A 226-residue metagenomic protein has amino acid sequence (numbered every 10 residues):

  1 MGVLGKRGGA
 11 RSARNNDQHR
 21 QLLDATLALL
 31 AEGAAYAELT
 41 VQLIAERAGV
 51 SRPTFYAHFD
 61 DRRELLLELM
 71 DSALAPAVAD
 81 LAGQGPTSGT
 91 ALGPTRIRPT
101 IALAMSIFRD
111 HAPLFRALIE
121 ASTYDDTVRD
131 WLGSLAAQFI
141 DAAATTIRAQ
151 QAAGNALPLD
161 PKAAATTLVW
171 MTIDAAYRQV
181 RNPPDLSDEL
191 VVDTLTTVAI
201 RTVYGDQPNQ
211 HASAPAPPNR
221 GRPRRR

Functional and structural regions predicted by a protein language model:
M1-L39, L43-R47, E64, P223: Basic, helix-initiating cap at the start of DNA-binding domains
L23, R98, A102, A137-R148 (+4 more regions): An amphipathic alpha-helix signature
V41, M70-V78: Short, basic, alpha-helical segments at the C-terminal edge of helix-turn-helix-like DNA-binding modules
G49-F59: Short hydrophobic/aromatic patch on the recognition helix
F59, L65-A73, F139: Alpha-helical DNA-contacting segments of helix-turn-helix folds
E68, A82-D110, A165-L168, V192: Hydrophobic alpha-helical connector segments
D110-D141: Short secondary-structure transition hinges
R129, Q151-T197, D206-P217, R226: Hydrophobic/aromatic-rich alpha-helical bundle segments in the mid-to-C-terminal region
